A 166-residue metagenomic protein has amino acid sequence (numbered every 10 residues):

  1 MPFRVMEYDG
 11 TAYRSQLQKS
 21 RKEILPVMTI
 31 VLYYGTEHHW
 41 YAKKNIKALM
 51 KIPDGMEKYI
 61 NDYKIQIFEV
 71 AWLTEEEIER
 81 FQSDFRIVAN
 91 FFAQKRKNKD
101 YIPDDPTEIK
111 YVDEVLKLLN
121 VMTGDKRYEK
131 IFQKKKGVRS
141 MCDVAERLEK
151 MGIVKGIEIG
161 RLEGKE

Functional and structural regions predicted by a protein language model:
P2-E166: Elongated, amphipathic alpha-helical interaction scaffolds
